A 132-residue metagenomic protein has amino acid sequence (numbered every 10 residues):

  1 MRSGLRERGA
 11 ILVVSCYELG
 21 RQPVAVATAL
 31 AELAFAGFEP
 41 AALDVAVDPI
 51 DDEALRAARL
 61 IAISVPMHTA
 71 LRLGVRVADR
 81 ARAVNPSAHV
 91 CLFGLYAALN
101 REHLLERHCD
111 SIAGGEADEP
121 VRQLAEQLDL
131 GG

Functional and structural regions predicted by a protein language model:
M1-V24, F35-A36: A short, flexible N-terminal coil/short beta segment enriched in small residues
E18, A25, A29-G132: Glycine-rich beta-alpha loop elements in corrinoid/cobalamin-binding modules across cobalamin-dependent enzymes
